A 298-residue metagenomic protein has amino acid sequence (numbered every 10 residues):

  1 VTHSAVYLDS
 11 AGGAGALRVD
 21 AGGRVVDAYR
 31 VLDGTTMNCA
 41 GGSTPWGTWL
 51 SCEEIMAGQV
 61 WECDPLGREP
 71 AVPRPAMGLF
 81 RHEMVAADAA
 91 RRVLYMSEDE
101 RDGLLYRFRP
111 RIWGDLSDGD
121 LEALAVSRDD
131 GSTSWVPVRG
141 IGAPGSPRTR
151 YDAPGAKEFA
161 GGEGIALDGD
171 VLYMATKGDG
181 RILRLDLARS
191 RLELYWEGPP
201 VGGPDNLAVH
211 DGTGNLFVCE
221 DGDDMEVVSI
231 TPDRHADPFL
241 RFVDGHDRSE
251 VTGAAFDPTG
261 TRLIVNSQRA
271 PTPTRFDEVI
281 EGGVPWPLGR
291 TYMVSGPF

Functional and structural regions predicted by a protein language model:
V1-F298: Sequence/structural signature of beta-propeller domains
